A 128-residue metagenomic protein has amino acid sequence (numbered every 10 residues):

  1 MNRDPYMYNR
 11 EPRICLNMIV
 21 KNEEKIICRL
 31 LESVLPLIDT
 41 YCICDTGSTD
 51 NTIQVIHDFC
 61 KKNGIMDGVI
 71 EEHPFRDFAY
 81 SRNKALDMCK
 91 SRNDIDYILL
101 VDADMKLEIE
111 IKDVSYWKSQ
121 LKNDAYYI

Functional and structural regions predicted by a protein language model:
M1-N9: Non-catalytic membrane-proximal stalk/linker segments that position and tether the catalytic domains
E11-C15, L35-I43, N51, N63-V69 (+1 more regions): Short loop->beta transition adjacent to catalytic acidic/histidine clusters or analogous donor-positioning motifs
M18-Y41: Short, well-formed alpha-helical segments that are part of the catalytic scaffolds of diverse glycosyltransferases
R29, V55, K84, M88 (+2 more regions): Alpha-helical elements of Rossmann-like donor-binding domains used by nucleotide-donor carbohydrate transfer enzymes
S33, Y41-I56, P74-F75, D102: A conserved acidic beta->alpha catalytic loop
H57-M88, R92: Conserved donor nucleotide-binding strand/loop of the catalytic core
F75, D96, M105-I128: Conserved donor NDP-sugar-binding/catalytic core segment of glycosyltransferases
R92-L99: Short acidic donor-binding loop at the edge of a beta-strand
